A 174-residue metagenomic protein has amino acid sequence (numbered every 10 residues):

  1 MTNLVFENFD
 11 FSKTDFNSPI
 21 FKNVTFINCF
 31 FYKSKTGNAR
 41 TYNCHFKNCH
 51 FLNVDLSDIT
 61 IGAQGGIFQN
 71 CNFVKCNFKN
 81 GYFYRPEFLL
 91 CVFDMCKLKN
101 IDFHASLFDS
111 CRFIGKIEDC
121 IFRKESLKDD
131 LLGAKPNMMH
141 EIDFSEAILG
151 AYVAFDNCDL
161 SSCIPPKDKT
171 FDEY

Functional and structural regions predicted by a protein language model:
M1-Y174: Tandem repeat scaffolds
